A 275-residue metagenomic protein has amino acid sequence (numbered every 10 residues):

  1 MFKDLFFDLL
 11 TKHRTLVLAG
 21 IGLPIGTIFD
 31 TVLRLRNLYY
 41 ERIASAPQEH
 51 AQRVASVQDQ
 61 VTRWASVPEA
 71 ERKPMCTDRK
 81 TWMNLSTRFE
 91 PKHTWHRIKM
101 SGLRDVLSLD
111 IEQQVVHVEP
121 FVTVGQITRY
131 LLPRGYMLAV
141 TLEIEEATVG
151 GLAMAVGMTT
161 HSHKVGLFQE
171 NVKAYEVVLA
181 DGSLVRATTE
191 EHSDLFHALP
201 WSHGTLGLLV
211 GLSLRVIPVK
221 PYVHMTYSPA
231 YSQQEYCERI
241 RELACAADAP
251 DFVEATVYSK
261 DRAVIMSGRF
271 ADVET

Functional and structural regions predicted by a protein language model:
M1-T275: Noncatalytic alpha-helical scaffold of FAD-dependent oxidoreductases
